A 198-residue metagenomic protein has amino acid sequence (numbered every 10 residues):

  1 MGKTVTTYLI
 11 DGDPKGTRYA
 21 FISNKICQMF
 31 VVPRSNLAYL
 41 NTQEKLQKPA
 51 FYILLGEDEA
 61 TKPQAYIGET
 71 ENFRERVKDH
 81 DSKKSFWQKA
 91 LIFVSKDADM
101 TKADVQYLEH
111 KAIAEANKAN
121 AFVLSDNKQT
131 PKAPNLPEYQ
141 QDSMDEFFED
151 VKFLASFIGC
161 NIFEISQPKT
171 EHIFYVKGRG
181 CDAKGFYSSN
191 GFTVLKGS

Functional and structural regions predicted by a protein language model:
M1-D79, D99, A103, Y107 (+3 more regions): GIY-YIG nuclease catalytic motif and its immediate N-terminal context
Q47-P49, R74-S82, F86-N161: Structure-specific nucleic-acid interaction/processing domains
Y52, Y66, A90, F192-T193: A broad, low-specificity signal marking well-ordered, structured residues that form hydrophobic/aromatic
K132-S198: A general nucleic-acid interaction/assembly signal
